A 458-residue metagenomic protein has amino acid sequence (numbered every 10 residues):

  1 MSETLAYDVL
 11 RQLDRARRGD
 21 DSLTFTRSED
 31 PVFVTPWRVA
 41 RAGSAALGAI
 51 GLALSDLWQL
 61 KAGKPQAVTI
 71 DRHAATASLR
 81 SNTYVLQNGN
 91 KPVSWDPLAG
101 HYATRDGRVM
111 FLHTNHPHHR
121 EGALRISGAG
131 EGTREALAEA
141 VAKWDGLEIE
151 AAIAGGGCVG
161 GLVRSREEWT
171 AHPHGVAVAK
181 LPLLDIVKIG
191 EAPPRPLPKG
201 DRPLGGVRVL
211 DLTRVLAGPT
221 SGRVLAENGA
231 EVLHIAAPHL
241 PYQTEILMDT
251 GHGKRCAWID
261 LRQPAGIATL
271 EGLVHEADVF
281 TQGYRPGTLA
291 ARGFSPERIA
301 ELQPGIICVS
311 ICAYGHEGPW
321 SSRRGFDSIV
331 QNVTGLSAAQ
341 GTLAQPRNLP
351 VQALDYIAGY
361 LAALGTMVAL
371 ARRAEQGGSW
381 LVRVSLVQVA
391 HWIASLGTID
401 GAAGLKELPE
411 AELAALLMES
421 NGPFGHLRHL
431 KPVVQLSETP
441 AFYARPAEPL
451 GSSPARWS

Functional and structural regions predicted by a protein language model:
M1-H239, I267, H275-E276, P296-G315 (+2 more regions): Acyl-CoA thioester-binding alpha/beta core of soluble enzymes
A179-K180, T250-G253, R324-I329, D400: Short, hinge-like loop/turn segments at secondary-structure boundaries
L210, R255-E301: A structured beta-alpha segment of the ubiquitous adenosine-cofactor-binding alpha/beta core
P219-T220, A230, E245, L261 (+8 more regions): Domain-scale recognition of functional cores that engage charged ligands
G229, G253-K254, A277, F326: Short, well-ordered alpha-helix to beta-strand connector turns
A230, H234-L261, T269: Glycine-rich phosphate-binding loop and adjoining beta1-alpha1-beta2 segment of Rossmann-like nucleotide-binding folds
A291-A339: Rossmann-fold NAD(P)-binding glycine/threonine-rich loop
S321-A338, L343-M367: Active-site PLP attachment segment
